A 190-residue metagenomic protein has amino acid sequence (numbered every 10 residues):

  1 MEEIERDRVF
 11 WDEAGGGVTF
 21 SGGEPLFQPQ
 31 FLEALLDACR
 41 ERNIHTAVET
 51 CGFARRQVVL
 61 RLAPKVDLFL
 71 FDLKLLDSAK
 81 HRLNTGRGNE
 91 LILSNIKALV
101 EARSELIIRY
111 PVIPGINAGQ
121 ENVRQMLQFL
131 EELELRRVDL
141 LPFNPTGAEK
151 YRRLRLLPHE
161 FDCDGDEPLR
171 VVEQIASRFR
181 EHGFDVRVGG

Functional and structural regions predicted by a protein language model:
E5-T146, K150-R152: Conserved AdoMet/S-adenosylmethionine-binding subsite of the radical SAM
G16-F20, L157, F184: Short, surface-exposed polybasic-and-hydrophobic patches located at secondary-structure transitions
E105, L169-G190: C-terminal accessory region of radical SAM enzymes
Q128, E134-R136, K150-R178: A structural motif corresponding to the C-terminal lobe/cap of the Radical SAM core domain
